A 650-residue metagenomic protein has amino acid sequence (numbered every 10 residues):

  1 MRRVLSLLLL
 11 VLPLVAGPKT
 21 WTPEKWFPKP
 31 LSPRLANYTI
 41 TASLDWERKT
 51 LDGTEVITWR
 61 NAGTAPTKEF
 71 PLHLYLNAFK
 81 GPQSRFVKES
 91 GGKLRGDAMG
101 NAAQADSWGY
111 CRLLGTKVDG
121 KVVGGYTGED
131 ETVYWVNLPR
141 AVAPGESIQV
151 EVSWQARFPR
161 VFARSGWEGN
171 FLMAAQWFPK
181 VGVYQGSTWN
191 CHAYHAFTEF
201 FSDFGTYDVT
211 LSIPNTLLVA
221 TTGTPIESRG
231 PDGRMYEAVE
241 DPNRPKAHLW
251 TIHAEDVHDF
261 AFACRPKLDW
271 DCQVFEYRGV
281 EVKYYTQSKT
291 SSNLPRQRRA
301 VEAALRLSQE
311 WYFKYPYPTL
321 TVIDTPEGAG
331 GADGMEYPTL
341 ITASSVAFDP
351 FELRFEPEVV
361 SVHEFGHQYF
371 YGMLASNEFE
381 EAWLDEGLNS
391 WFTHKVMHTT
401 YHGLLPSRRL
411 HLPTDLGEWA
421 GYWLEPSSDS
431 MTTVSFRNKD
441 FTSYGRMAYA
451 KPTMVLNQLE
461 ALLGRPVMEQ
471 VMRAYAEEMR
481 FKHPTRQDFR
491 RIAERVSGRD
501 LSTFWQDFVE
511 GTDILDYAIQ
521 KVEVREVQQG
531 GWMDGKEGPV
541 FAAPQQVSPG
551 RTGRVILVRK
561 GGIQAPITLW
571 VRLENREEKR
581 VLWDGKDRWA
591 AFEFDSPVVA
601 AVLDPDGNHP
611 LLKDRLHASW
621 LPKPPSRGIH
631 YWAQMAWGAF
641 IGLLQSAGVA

Functional and structural regions predicted by a protein language model:
A16-D52, E168, A175, S502-T503 (+4 more regions): N-terminal, polar/Ser/Thr-rich
R60, R95-N170, E240-R244, K586-V598 (+1 more regions): A surface-exposed beta-strand-loop module
P66, L404, G445-W532: Amphipathic alpha-helical substructures
P82-G96, Q155-Y207, L268, N608-A647: Glycine/proline-rich low-complexity spacer/linker segments in large multi-domain proteins
V181-W189, A196-V362, W391-H394, G403: Hydrophobic helix-coil surface modules that form long, contiguous segments used for peptide/substrate interaction
A220-T221, S502, L515-D606: Beta-strand-rich binding/interaction modules
G334, E386, S390-Q458, L462-L463 (+2 more regions): Acidic/His/Gly-enriched intrinsically disordered linker/tail segments that often contain short helix/coil "MoRF-like"
T342-L412, M472-R473: Zinc-dependent metallopeptidase catalytic helix centered on the HExxH motif and its immediate flanking segment
